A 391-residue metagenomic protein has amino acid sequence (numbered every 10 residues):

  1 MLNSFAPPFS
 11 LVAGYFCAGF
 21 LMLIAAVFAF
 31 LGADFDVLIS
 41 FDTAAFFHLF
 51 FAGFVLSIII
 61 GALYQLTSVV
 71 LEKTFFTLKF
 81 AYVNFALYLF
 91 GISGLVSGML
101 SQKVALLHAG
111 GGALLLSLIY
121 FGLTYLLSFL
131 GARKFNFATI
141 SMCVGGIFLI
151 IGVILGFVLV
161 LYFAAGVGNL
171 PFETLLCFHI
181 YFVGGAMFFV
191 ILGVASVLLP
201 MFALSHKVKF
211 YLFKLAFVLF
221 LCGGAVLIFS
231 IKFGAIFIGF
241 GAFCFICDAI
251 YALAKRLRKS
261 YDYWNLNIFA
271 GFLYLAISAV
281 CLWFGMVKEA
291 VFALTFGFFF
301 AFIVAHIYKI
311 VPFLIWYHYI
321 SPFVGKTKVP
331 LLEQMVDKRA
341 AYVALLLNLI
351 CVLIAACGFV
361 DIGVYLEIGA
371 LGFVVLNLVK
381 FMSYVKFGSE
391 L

Functional and structural regions predicted by a protein language model:
M1-L391: Hydrophobic alpha-helical transmembrane segments of multi-pass integral membrane proteins
